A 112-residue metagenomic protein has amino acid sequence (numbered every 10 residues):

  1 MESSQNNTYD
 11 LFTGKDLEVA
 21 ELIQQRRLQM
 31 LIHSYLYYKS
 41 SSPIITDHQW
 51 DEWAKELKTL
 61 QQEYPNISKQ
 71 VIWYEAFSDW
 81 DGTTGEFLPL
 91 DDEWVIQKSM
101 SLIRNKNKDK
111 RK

Functional and structural regions predicted by a protein language model:
E2-K112: Phosphate/adenylate-binding "loop-and-lid" substructures adjacent to NTP/NAD/dNTP-binding pockets in NTP-dependent
